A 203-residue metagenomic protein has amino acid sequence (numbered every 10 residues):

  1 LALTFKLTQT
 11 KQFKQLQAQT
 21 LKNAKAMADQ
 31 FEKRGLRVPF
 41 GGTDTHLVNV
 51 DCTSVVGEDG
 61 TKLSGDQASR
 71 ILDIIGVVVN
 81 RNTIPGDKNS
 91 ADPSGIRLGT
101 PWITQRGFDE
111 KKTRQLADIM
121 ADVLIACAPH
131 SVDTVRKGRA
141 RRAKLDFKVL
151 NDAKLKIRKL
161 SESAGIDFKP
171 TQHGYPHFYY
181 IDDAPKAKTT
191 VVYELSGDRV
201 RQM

Functional and structural regions predicted by a protein language model:
L1-T61, A143-V149, A153, L160: Active-site C-terminal subdomain of aminotransferase-like
A2-K6, L21, K25-A28, D66-S69 (+3 more regions): Predominant activation on well-ordered alpha-helical scaffold segments within soluble catalytic domains
T4, Q17, Q30, G65 (+4 more regions): Generic hydrophobic/packing signal
F5, Q9, A26, G76 (+3 more regions): A generic structural signal for ordered alpha-helices
K6, K25, E32, T53 (+5 more regions): Hydrophobic alpha-helix feature that most strongly marks membrane-spanning transmembrane helices and their immediate
Q9-Q19, Q30, Q67, Q105 (+3 more regions): Residue-identity detector for glutamine
R37-E110, G174, F178-Y193: Conserved PLP-binding catalytic core of the aspartate aminotransferase-like
S90-M203: PLP-dependent enzyme catalytic core of the Aspartate aminotransferase-like
